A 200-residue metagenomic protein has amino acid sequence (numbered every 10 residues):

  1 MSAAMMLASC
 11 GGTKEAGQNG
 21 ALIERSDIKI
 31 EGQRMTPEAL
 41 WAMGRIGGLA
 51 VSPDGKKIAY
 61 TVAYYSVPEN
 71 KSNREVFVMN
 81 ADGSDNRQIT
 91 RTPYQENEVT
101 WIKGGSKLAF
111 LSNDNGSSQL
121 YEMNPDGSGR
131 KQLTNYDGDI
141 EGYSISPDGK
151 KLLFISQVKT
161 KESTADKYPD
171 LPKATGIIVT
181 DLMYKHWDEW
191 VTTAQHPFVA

Functional and structural regions predicted by a protein language model:
M6-S9: C-terminal motif of bacterial Sec signal peptides marking the signal peptidase cleavage site
G11-T13: Bacterial signal peptide processing site
A16-I23, Q157-A200: Predominantly five- to eight-bladed beta-propeller fold
L22-R45, K71, M79-N97, S112 (+3 more regions): Multi-bladed beta-propeller domains
E38-R74: Beta-strand-rich domains and repeat architectures in extracellular enzymes and scaffolds, especially beta-propellers
G55-A59, I89, G105-A109, L133 (+1 more regions): Hydrophobic beta-strand positions that form the internal "hydrophobic ladder" of WD40/Gbeta-like beta-propeller blades
A59-S66, L108-N115, L153-K159, D188-V191: Beta-strand C-termini and the immediately following turn/loop, strongest in propeller blades
